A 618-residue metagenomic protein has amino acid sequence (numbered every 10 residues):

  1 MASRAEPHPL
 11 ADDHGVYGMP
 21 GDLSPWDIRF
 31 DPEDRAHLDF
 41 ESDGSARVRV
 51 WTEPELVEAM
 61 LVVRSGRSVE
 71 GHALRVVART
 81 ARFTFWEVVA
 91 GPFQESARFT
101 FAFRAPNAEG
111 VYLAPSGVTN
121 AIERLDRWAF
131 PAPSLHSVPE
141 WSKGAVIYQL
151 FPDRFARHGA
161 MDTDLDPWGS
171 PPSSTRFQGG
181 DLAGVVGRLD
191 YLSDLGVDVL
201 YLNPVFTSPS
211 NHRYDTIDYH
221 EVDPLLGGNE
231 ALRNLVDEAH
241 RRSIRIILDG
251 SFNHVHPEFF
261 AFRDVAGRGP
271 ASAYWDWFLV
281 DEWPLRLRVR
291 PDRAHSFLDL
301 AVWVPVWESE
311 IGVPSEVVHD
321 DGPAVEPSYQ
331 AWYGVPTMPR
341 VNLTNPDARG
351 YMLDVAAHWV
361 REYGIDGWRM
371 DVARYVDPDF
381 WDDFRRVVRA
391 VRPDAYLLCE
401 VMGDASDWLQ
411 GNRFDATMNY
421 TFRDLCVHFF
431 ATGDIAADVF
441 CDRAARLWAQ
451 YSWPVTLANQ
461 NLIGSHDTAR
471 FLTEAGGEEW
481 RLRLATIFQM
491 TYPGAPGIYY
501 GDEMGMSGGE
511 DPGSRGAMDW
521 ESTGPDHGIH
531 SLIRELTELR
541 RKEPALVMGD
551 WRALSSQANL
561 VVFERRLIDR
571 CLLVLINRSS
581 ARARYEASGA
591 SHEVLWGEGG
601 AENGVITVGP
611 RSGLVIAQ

Functional and structural regions predicted by a protein language model:
M1-I147, F151, R157, S170-D198 (+6 more regions): Carbohydrate-interacting/catalytic domains
V63, F103, G159, N203-P204 (+4 more regions): Glycine-rich, histidine-containing beta strand-loop boundary motifs that form or position
A145, F151-D198, V205-A357, E362 (+3 more regions): Substrate-binding/active-site clefts of carbohydrate-active enzymes
V146-Y148, L200-L202, I246-L248, W368 (+4 more regions): Hydrophobic faces of well-ordered beta-strands that scaffold small-molecule active sites in alpha/beta enzyme cores
D153-A156, F206-T207, F252-N253, D366 (+7 more regions): Short, solvent-exposed loop/turn segments at secondary-structure junctions
G169, Y214-V222, G334-P336, Y420-L425 (+2 more regions): Short glycine/proline- and charge-enriched loop/turn segments that cap or connect secondary-structure elements
V236, H240-I244, H254, F262-A273 (+7 more regions): Active-site-proximal helices and loops of the catalytic beta/alpha 8
W453-G477: Active-site clefts of carbohydrate-active enzymes
